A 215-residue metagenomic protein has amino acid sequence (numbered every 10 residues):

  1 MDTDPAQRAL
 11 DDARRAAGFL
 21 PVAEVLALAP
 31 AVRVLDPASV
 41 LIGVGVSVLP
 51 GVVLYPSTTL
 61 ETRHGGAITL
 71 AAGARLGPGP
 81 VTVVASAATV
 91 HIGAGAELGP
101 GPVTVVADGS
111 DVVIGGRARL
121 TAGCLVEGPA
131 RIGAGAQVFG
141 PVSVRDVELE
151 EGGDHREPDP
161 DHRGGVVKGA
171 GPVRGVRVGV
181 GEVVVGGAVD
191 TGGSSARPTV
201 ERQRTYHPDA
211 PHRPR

Functional and structural regions predicted by a protein language model:
M1-H64, A71-G73: Extended, small-residue-rich solenoid/repeat segments and analogous flexible loops that form exposed scaffolds
D2-R33, T89-V90, P100-R215: Glycine-rich hexapeptide-repeat left-handed beta-helix
A38-I42, T59-T62, V81-V84, V103-V106 (+2 more regions): Glycine-rich beta-solenoid repeat tracts in large extracellular/virion proteins
I42-V44, G66, G128, R174: Short, conserved secondary-structure segments in the cores of folded domains
S57-P100: A glycine-rich, hydrophobic loop/mini-helix early in the fold
